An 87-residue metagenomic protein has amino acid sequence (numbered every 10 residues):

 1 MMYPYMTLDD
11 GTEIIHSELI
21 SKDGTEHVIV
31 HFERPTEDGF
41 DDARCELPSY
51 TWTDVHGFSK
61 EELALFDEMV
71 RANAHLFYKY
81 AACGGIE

Functional and structural regions predicted by a protein language model:
M1-E18: Negatively charged, low-complexity tracts enriched in Asp/Glu with abundant Ser/Thr
P4, D9, F40-A43, E61 (+1 more regions): Structured catalytic/translocation cores of nucleotide/phosphate-coupled proteins
L8, L19, L47, L63-L65 (+1 more regions): Generic detector of leucine side chains in alpha-helical contexts
D10-G11, G24, E68: Short linear motifs in intrinsically disordered/low-complexity regions
H16-F58: A short, structured beta-strand/loop element
H56-E87: Acidic, low-complexity intrinsically disordered segments
